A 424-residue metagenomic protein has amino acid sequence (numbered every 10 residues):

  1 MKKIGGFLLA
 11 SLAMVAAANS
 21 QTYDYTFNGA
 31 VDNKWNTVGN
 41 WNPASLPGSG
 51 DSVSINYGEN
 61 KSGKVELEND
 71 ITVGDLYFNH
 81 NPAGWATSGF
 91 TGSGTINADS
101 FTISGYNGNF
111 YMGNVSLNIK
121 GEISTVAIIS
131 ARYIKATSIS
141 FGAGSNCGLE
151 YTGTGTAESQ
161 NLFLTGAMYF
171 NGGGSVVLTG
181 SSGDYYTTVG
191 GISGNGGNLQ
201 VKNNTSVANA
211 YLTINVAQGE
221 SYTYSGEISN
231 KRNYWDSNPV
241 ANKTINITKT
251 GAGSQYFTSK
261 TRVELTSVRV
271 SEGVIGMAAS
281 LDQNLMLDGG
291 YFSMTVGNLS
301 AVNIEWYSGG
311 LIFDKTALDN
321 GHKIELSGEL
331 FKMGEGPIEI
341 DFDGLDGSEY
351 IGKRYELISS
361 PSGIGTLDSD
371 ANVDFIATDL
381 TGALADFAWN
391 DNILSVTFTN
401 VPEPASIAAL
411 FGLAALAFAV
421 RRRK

Functional and structural regions predicted by a protein language model:
M1-L8, A405: Bacterial N-terminal signal peptides that target proteins for export
L9-M14: Bacterial N-terminal signal peptides
A17-F110, N114-S116, T205-S206, N215 (+2 more regions): Solvent-exposed adhesion/ligand-recognition segments of exported proteins
Y23-W35, N40, F90-F170, S193-M286 (+2 more regions): Extracellular repeat-rich scaffold modules on cell surfaces
N33, S206, A210-Q218, N246-I247 (+1 more regions): Extracellular beta-strand/loop-rich repeat segments of large surface/secreted proteins
G63-L67, G173-D184, F292-T295, T316-G321: Short aromatic-glycine motifs in intrinsically disordered, low-complexity regions
E403-V420: A short, hydrophobic C-terminal helix/tail in secreted or cell-surface proteins
R422-K424: Membrane-interface capping segments at transmembrane-helix boundaries
